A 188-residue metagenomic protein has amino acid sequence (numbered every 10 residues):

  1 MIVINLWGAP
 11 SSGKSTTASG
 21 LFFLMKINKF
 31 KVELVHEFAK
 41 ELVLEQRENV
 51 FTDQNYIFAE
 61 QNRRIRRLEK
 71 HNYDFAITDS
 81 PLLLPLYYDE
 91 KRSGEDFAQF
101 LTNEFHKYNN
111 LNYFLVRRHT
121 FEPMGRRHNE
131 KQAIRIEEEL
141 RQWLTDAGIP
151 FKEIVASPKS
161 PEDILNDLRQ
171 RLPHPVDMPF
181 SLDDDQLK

Functional and structural regions predicted by a protein language model:
L6: Hydrophobic anchor at the beta1->P-loop junction of P-loop NTPases
P10: The conserved Walker
K14: Conserved lysine of the Walker
T17: Hydrophobic positions on the alpha1 helix immediately C-terminal to the Walker A/P-loop
F22-R63: Conserved substrate/cofactor phosphate-moiety recognition/catalytic segment in nucleotide-dependent phosphotransferases
E37, D79-L82, F114-R118: Short loop/turn segments at strand-loop or loop-helix junctions that form parts of catalytic or ligand-binding pockets
E48-R92: Conserved nucleotide-sensing/catalytic segment adjacent to the nucleotide-binding pocket in NTP-handling enzymes
R92-K159, D163-L165, P179-L187: A glycine- and Lys/Arg-enriched "phosphate-lid" helix/loop adjacent to the NTP-binding pocket of small-molecule kinases
